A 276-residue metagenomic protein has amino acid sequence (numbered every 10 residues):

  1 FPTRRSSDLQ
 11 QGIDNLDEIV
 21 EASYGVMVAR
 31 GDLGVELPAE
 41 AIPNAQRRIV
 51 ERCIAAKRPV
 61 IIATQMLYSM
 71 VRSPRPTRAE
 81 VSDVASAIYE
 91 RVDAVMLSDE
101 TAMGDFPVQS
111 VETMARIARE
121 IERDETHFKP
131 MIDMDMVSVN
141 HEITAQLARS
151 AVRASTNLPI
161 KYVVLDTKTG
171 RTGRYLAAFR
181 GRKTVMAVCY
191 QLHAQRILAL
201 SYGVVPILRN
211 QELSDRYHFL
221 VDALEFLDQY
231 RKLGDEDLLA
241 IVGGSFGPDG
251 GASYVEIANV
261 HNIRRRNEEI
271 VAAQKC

Functional and structural regions predicted by a protein language model:
F1-S6: Short, small-residue-biased leader/transition segments that mark boundaries at the very start of proteins
Q11-G12, E18-E21, G25-V26, R30-R75 (+1 more regions): Second-shell residues forming the walls of enzyme active-site clefts
D14-L16, V50-I54, I61, P76-E100 (+6 more regions): ATP-dependent carboxylate/acyl-activation modules
M27-D32, E122-M136: Gly-rich Lys/Arg/Thr-decorated short loops/hinges at beta-loop-alpha junctions or inter-strand turns that position
K183: Active-site cofactor/substrate anionic-group-binding motifs, chiefly glycine- and Lys/Arg-rich phosphate-binding loops
